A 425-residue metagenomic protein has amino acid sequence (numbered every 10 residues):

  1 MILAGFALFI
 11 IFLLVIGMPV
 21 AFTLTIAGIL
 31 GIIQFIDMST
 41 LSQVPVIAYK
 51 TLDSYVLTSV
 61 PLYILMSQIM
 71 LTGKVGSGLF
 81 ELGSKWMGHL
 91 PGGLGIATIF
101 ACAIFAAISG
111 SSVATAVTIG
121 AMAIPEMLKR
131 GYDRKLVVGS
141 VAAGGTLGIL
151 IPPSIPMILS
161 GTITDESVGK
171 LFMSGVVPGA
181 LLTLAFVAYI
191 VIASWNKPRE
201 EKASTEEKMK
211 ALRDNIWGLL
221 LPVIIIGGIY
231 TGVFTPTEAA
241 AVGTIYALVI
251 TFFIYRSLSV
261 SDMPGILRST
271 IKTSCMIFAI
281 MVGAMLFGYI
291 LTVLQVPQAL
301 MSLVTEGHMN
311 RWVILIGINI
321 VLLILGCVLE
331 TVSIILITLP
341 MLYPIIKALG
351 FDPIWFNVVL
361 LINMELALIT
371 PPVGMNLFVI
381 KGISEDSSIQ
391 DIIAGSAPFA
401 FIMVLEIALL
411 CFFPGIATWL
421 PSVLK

Functional and structural regions predicted by a protein language model:
M1-K425: Alpha-helical transmembrane segments of multi-pass membrane transport proteins
